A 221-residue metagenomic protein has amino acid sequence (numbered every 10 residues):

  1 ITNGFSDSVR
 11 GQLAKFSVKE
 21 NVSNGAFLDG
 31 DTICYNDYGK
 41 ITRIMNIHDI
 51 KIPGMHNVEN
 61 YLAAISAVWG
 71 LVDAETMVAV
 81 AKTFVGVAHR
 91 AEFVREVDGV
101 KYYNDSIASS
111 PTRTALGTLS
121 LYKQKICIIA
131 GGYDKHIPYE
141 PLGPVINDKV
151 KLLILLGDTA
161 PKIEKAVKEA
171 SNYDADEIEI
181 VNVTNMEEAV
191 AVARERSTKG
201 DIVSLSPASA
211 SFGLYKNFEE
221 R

Functional and structural regions predicted by a protein language model:
I1-Y102: Acidic, Mg2+-coordinating active-site environments of NTP-dependent enzymes
W69-A74, A79-H89, F93-E220: ATP-dependent carboxylate-amine ligase
